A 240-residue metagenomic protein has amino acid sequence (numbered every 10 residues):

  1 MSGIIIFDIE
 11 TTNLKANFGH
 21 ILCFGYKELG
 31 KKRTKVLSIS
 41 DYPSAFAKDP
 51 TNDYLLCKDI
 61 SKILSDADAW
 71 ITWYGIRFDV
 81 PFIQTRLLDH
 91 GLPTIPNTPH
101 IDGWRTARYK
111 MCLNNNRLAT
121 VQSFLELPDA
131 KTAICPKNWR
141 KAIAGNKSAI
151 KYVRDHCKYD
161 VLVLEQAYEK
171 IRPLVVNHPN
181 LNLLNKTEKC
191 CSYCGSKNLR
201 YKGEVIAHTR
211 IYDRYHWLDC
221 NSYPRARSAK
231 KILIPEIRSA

Functional and structural regions predicted by a protein language model:
M1-Y26, R33: Entry/capping segment at the start of metal-dependent catalytic domains with acidic active-site entry clusters
T34-F124: Conserved DEDDh/DEDDy metal-dependent 3′-5′ exonuclease domain
I71, T120-N185: Acidic, Mg2+-coordinating catalytic module of metal-dependent nucleases/exonucleases that use a two-metal-ion mechanism
N185-K189, I211-Y212: Flanking scaffold residues of small Cys/His-coordinated metal-binding clusters
C190-C194, W217-C220: Short cysteine-rich clusters marking metal-coordination/redox-active sites
G195-L199, P224-R227: Cys/His-rich microdomains that often coordinate metals
E204-Y215: Short linker/helix segments within small regulatory modules
R214-A240: Short metal-binding segments enriched for Cys and/or His
